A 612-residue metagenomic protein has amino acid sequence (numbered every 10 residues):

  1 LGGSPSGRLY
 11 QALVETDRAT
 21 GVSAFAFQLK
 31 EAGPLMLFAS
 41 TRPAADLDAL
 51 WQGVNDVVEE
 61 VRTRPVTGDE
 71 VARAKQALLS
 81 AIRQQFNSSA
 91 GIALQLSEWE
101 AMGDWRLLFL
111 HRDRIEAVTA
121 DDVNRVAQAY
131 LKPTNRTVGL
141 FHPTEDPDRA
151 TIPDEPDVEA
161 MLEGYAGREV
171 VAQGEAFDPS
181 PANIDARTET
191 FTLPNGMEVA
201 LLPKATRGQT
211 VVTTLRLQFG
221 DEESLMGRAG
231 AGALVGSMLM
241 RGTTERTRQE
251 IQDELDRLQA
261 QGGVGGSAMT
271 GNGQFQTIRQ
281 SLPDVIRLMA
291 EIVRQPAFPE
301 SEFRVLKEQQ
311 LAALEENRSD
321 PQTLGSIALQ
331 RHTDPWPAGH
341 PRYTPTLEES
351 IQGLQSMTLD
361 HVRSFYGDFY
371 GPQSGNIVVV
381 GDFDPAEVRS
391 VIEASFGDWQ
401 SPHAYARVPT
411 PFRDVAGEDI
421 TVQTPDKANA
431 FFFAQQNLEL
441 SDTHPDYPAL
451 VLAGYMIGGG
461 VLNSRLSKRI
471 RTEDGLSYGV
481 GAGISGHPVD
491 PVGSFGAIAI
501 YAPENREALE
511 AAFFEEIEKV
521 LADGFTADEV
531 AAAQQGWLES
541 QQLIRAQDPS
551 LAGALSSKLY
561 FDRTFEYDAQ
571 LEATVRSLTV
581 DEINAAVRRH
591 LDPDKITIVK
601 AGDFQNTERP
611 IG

Functional and structural regions predicted by a protein language model:
Q11-E116, T137-H142, R149, A200-L202 (+9 more regions): M16 family metallopeptidases and their MPP-like homologs
V14, A127, P445-L452: PPIase-associated folding chaperone regions across multiple families
F109-Q218, L225, N376-V378, D384-T424 (+5 more regions): Proteolytic maturation boundary segments
G196, G353-S356: Structural alpha/beta core scaffold segments of enzyme domains
